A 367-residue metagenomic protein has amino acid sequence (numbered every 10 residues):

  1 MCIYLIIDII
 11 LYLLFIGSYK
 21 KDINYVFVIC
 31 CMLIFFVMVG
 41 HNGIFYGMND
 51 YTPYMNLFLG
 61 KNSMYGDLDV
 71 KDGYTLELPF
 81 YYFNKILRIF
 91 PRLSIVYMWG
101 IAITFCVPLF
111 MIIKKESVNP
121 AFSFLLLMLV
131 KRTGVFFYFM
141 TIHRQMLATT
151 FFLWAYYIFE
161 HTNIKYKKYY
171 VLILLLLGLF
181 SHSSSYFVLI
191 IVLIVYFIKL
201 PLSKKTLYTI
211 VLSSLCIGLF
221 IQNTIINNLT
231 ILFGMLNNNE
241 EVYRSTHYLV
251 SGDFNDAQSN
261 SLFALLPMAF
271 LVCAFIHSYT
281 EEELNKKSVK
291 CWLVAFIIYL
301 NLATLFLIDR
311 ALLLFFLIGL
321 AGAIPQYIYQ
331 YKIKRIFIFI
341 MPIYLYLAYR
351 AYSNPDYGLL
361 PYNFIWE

Functional and structural regions predicted by a protein language model:
C2, L175-L193: Transmembrane helices and adjacent periplasmic/lumenal helix-loop junctions of polyprenol-phosphate-dependent
I23-I29, K167, T206-Y208, E281-L293 (+1 more regions): Membrane-interfacial loop-to-transmembrane alpha-helix junctions, especially the N-terminal start
Y25, I113-K131: Transmembrane-helix signature of polytopic, membrane-embedded enzymes that assemble or transfer cell-envelope glycans
M38-D67, Y81, F187-R310, S353-E367: Alpha-helical transmembrane segments and terminal signal-anchor/GPI-anchor hydrophobic tails, characterized by long
Y82-M98: Juxtamembrane segments of multi-pass membrane glycosylation machinery that transfer sugars from lipid-linked donors
G100-E116: Transmembrane-helix motifs of polytopic, lipid-linked glycan transferases
F137-F152, Y156, C273-Y329: Membrane-water interface signatures at transmembrane helix termini and the short loops that connect adjacent helices
T149-Y169: Membrane-interface transmembrane helices that cradle and orient dolichyl/undecaprenyl
